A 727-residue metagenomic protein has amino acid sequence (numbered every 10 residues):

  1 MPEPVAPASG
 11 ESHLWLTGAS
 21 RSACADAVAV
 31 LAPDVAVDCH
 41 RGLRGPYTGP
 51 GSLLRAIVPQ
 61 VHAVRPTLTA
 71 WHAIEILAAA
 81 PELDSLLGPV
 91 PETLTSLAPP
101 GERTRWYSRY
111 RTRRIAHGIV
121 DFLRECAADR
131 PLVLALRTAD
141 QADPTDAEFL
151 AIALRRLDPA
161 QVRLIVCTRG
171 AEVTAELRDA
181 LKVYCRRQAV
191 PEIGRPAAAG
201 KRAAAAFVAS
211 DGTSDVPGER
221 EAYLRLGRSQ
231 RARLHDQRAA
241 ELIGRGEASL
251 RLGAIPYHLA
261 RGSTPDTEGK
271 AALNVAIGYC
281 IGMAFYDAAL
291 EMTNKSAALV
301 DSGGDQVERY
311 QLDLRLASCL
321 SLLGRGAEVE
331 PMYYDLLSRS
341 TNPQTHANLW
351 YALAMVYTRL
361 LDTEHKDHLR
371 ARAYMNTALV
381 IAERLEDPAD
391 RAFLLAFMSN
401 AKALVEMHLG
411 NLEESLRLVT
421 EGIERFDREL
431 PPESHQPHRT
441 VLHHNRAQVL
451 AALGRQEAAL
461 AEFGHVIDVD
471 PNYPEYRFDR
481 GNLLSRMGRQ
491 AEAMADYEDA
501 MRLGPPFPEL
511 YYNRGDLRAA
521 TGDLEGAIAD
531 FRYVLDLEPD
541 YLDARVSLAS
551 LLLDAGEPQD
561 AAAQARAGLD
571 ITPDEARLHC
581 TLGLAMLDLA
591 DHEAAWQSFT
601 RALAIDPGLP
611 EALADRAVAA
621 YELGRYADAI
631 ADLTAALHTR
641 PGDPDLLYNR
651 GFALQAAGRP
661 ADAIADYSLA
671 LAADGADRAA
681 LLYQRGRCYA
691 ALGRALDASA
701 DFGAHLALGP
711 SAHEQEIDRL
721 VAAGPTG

Functional and structural regions predicted by a protein language model:
T17-P131: Conserved phosphate-binding/catalytic loops and adjacent sensor/switch elements of nucleotide-binding enzymes, spanning
V133-L136, Q141-I193: Sensor-1/coupling segment of RecA-like P-loop NTPase cores
L164, A180-E291, L299: Short secondary-structure boundary elements
Y223-R228, T264-G269, I277-A288, S318-E328 (+5 more regions): Short coil/turn connectors between adjacent alpha-helices in alpha-solenoid helical repeat scaffolds
R245-E247, A260-S263, A298-R309, L337-H346 (+2 more regions): Flexible helix-coil transition and linker loops at the boundaries of alpha-helical arrays
G282, L322, R359, H408 (+8 more regions): Register position in tetratricopeptide repeats
R315, A352, A401, N445 (+8 more regions): Canonical tetratricopeptide repeat
